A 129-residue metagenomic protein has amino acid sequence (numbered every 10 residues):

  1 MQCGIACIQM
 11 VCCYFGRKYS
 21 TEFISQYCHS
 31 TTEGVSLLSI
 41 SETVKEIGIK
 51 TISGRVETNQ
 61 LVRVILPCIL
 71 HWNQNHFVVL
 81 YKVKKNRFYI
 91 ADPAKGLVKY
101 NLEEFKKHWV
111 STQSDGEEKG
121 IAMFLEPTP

Functional and structural regions predicted by a protein language model:
M1-S53, R63-L66, W72-F77: Cysteine-nucleophile protease catalytic domains, especially the papain-like/related folds used in DUB/UBL proteases
C28-V35, L61-N73, F77-P129: Noncatalytic regulatory segments and standalone regulatory/sensor domains
